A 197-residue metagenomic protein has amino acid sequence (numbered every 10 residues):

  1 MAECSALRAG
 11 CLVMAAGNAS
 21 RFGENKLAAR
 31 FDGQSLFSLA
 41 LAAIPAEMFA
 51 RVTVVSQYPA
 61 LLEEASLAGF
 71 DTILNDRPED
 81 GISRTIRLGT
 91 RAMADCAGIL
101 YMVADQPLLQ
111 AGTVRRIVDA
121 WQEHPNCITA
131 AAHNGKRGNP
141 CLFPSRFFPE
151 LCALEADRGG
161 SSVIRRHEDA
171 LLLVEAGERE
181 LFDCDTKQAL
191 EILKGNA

Functional and structural regions predicted by a protein language model:
A2-L7, E155-A197: Conserved alpha/beta core of the MobA/IspD/sugar-nucleotide pyrophosphorylase nucleotidyltransferase superfamily
E3-R137, D169-G177: Nucleotide and nucleotide-moiety/phosphate-recognizing core
R21, A60-E64, E150, D183 (+1 more regions): Phosphate- and divalent-cation-binding pockets in alpha/beta enzyme and binding domains that engage nucleotide-derived
R30, L108, L142, D183-C184: Short aromatic/basic micro-patch
Y58-P59, S145-R146, K187-Q188: Short loop segments at secondary-structure junctions
P107-L108, F147-P149, R179-E180: Short histidine/acidic/glycine/proline-rich micro-motifs that form metal- and phosphate-coordinating active-site loops
V114, F147-L151, A189-L190: A generic structural signal for short hydrophobic patches within well-formed alpha-helices
R137, C141-H167: Short, glycine-/small-residue-rich phosphate/pyrophosphate-handling segment
